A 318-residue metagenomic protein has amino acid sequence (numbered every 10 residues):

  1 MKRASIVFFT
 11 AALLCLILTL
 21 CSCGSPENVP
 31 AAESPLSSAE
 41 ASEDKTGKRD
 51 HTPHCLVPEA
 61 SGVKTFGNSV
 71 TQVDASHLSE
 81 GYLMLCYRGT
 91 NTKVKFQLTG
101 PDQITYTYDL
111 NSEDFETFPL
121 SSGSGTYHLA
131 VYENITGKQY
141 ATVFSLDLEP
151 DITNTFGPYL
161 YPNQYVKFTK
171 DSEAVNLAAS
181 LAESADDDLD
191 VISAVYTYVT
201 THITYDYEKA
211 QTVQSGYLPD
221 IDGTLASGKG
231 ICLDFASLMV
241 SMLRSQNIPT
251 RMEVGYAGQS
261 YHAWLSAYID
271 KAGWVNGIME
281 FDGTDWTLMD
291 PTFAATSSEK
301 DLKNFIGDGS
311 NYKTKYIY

Functional and structural regions predicted by a protein language model:
K2-D187, W274-V275, N311-Y318: N-terminal accessory/pre-domain segments preceding catalytic cores
T71-A75, E208-V213, C232-L233: Short N-terminal helix-initiation segments at or just after the protein's N-terminus
P162-S227, V275, G283-A295, L302-Y318: Secondary-structure boundary elements
V191-V195, G228-L243: Active-site nucleophilic cysteine motif
D234-Y318: Hydrophobic/aromatic-rich core segments of domains that either
